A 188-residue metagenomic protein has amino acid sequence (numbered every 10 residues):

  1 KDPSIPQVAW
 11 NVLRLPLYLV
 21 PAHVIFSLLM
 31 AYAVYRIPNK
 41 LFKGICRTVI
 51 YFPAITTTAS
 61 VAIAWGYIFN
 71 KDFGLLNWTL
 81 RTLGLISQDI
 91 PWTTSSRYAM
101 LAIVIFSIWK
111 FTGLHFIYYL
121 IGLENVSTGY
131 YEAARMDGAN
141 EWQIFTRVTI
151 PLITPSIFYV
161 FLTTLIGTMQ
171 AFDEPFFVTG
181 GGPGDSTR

Functional and structural regions predicted by a protein language model:
K1-R188: A structural signal for multi-pass alpha-helical bundles of membrane permease subunits that mediate small-molecule
